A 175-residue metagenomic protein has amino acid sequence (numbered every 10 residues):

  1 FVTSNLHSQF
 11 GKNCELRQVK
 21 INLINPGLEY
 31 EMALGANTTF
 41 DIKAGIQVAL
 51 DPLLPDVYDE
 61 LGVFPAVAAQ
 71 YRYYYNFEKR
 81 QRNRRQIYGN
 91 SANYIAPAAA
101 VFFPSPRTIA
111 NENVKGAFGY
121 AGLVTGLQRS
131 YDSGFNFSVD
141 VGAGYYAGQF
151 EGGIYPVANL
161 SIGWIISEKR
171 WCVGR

Functional and structural regions predicted by a protein language model:
F1-C14, I162, I166: Bacterial Sec-dependent N-terminal signal peptides
Q9-E15, N37, N76-A92, Y131-F135 (+1 more regions): Short loop/turn motifs that connect adjacent beta-strands in outer-membrane beta-barrel proteins
F10-L61: Start-of-domain marker
N13-R17, N22-P26, L61-V67, K115-A121 (+1 more regions): Residues that define the transmembrane beta-barrel architecture of outer-membrane proteins
R17-I21, I42-A44, N93-A99, L123-T125 (+1 more regions): Membrane-embedded beta-strand positions of outer-membrane beta-barrel proteins
P26-M32, I46, A69-Y73, A121-R129 (+2 more regions): Residues on the lipid-exposed face of transmembrane beta-strands in outer-membrane beta-barrel proteins
G45-G119, Y131-S133: Gram-negative (and chloroplast) outer-membrane scaffold detector with strong preference for beta-barrel transmembrane
P65-R82, I154-R175: Outer-membrane beta-barrel "beta-signal"
